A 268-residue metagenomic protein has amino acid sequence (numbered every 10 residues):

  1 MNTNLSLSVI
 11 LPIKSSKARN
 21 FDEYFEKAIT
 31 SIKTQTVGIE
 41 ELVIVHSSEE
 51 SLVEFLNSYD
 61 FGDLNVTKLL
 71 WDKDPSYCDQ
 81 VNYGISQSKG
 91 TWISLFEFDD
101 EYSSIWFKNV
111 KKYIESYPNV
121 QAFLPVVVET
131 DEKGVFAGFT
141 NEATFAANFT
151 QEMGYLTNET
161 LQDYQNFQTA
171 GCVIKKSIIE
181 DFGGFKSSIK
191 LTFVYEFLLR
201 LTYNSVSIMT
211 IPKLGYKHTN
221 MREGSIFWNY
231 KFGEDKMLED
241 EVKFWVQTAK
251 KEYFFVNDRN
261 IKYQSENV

Functional and structural regions predicted by a protein language model:
K27-I39: Short, acidic, metal-binding catalytic loop of nucleotide-sugar glycosyltransferases
I39-E49, L69-W71: Short beta-strand/loop segment that forms part of the nucleotide-sugar
W71-S88: Glycine-rich, basic loop-to-helix element that forms the pyrophosphate-binding segment of sugar-nucleotide handling
P75, F136-N141, S188-K190, Y203-S207 (+1 more regions): Nucleotide-sugar-dependent glycosyltransferase catalytic core
I93: Short aromatic/hydrophobic "clamp" motif used to bind/position activated sugar donors
I105-F139: Conserved donor NDP-sugar-binding/catalytic core segment of glycosyltransferases
V126, E142-Y164: Short, flexible, basic/aromatic active-site loop/helix in glycosyltransferases
K190-F197: Acidic donor-binding loop at a coil-to-helix junction in glycosyltransferase catalytic cores that engages
